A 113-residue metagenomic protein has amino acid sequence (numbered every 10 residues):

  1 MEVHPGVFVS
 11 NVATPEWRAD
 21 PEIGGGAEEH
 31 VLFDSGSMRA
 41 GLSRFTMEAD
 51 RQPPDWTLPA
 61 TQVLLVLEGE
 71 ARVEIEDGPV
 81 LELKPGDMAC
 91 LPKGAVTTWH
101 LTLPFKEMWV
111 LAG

Functional and structural regions predicted by a protein language model:
M1-R44: A short, N-terminal "cap"/entry segment at the start of jelly-roll beta-barrel domains of the cupin/DSBH fold
A13-E16, T46-E48, P85-C90: A short, sequence-level motif marking secondary-structure junctions
R18-G24, Q52-P59: Vicinal oxygen chelate
V31-L32, Q52-L58, I75, L81 (+1 more regions): Short histidine-centered beta-strand/loop micro-motifs that create catalytic or ligand/metal-coordination sites
R39-L58, P92-K93: Conserved short histidine dyad/triad with adjacent acidic residue
T57-V73: Short, conserved beta-strand element in jelly-roll/cupin
D77-K93: Short acidic-glycine-tyrosine-enriched beta hairpin
K93-G113: Ligand-binding loop in jelly-roll beta-barrel domains
